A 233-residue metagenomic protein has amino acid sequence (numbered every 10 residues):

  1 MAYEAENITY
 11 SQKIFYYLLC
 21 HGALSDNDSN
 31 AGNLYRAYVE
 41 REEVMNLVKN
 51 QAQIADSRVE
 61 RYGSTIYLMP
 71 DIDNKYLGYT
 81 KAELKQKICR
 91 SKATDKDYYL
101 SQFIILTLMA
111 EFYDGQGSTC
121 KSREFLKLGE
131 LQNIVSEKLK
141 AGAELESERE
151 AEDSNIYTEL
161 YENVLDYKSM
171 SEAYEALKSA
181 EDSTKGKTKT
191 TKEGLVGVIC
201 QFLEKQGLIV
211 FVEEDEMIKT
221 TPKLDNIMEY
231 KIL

Functional and structural regions predicted by a protein language model:
M1-G117: Eukaryotic partner-binding/assembly regions in large regulatory complexes
D26-Y35, K121-V135, E144-E148, S154-T184: Short acidic, hydrophobic short linear motifs in intrinsically disordered regions
V39-V48, T188-K205: Short amphipathic alpha-helical interaction segments
A52-R61, C200-D215: A short, conserved structural fragment
P70-K75, E214-L233: Short, cationic-aromatic polyanion-contact patches
Y79-L84, S169-T188, K205, L224-L233: Short, amphipathic alpha-helical interaction segments positioned at domain boundaries
E111-G115, I134-A141, Q206: Amphipathic alpha-helical interaction surfaces
L128-K138, K223-I232: Eukaryote-specific, cytoplasm-facing alpha-helical/coiled-coil scaffolding segments in long proteins
